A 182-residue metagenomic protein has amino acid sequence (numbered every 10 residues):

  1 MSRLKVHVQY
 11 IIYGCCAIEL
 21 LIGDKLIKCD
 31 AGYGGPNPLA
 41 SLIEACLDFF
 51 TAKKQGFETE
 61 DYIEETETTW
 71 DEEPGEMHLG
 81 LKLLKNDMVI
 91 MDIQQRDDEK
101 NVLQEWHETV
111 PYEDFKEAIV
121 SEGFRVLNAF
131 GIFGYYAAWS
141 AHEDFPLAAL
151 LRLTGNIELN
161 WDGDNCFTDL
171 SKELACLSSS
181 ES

Functional and structural regions predicted by a protein language model:
M1-K28: Short, extreme N-terminal leader segments that mark the start of a protein/domain
M1-S2, T59-D61, S180-S182: Polar low-complexity intrinsically disordered regions
V6-V8, D30, E67, L103: Short, flexible coil/linker segments at or flanking structured domains
Y10-Y13, Y33, Y62, Y112 (+1 more regions): Sequence-level detector for tyrosine residue identity
C15-C16, C29, C46, C166 (+1 more regions): Generic recognition of cysteine residues
I22-C29, F57, V120-F124, F130-G131: Function-determining sites in protein domains
L26-M91, Q95-D97: Compact, well-ordered interaction domains used in eukaryotic information-processing assemblies
L84-S182: Long protein-protein interaction modules used by eukaryotic assembly/scaffold proteins
